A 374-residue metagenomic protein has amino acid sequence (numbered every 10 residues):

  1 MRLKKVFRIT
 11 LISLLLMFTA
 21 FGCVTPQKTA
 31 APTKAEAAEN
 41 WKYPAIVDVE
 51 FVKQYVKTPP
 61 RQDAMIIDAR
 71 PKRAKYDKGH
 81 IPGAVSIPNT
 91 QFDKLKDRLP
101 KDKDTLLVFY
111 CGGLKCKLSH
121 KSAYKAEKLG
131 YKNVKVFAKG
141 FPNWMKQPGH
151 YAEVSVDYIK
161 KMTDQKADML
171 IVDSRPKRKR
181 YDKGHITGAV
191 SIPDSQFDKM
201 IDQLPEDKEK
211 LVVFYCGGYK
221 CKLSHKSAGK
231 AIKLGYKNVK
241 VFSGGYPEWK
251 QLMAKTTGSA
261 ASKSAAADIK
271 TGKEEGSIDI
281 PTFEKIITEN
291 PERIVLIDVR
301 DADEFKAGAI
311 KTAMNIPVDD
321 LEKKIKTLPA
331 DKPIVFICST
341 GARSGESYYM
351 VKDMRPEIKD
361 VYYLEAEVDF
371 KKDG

Functional and structural regions predicted by a protein language model:
R2-R8, F18, C23-E50, A64 (+6 more regions): Rhodanese-like catalytic fold shared by cysteine-dependent sulfurtransferases and DSP/PTP-type phosphatases
S13-L16: Short, linear, compositionally biased motifs with a strong N-terminal bias
Y55: Extracytoplasmic
R70: Conserved S-adenosyl-L-methionine
S339: Residue-level recognition of the GNAT/N-acetyltransferase active site
